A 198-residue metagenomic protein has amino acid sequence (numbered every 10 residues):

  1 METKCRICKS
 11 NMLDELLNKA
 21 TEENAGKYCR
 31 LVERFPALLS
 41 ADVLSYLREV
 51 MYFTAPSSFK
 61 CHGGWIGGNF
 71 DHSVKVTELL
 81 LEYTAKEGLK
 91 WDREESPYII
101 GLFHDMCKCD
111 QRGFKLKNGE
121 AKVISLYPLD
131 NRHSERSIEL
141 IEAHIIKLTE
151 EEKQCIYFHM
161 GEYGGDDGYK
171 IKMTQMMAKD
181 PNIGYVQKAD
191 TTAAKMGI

Functional and structural regions predicted by a protein language model:
E2-N118: Acidic/His-rich, divalent-metal-binding segments that scaffold phosphate/diphosphate chemistry
S57-D71, Y83-I198: Divalent metal-dependent catalytic cores for phosphoryl transfer on phosphate-bearing substrates
